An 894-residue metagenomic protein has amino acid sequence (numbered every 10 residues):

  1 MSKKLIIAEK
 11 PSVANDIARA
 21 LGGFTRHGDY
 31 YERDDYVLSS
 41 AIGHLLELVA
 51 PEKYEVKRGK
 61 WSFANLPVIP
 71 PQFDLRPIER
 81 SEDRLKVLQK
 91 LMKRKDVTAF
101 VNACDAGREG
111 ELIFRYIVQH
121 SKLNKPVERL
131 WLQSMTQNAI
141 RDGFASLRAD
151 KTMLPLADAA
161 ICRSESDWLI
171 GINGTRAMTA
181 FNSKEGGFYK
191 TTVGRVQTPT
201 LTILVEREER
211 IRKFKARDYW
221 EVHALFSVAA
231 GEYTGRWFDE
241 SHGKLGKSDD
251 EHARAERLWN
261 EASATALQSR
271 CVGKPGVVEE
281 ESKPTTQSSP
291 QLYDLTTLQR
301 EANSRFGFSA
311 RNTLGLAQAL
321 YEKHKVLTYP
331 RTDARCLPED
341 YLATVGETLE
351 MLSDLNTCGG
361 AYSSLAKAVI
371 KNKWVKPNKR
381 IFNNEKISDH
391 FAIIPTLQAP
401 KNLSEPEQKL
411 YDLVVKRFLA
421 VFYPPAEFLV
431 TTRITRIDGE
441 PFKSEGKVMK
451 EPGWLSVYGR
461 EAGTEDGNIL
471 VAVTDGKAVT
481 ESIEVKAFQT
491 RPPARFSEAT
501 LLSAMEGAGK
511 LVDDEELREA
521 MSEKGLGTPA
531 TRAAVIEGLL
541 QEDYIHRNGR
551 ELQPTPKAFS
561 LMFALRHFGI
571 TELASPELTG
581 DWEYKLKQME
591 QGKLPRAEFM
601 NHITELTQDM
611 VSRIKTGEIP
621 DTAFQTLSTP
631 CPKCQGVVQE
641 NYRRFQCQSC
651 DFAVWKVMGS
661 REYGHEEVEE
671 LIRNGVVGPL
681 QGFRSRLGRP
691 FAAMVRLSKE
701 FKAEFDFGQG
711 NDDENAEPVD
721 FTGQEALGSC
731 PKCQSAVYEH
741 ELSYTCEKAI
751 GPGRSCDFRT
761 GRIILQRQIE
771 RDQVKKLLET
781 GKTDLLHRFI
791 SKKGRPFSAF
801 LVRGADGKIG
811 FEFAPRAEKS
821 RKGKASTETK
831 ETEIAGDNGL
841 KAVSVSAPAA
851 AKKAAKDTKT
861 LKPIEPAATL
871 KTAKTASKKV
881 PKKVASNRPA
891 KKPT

Functional and structural regions predicted by a protein language model:
M1-I172, E251-H252, P492: Intrinsically disordered, low-complexity regulatory segments
S2-L5, A103-A106, G187-K190, S282-Q291 (+4 more regions): Conserved short loop/turn motifs at secondary-structure junctions
S2-L5, H27, S81, M92 (+6 more regions): Basic, low-complexity terminal or inter-domain segments flanking catalytic cores
A139-A224, K283: C-terminal or mid-to-C-terminal helical accessory/interaction module adjacent to the motor/catalytic core
E185-F188, T192, L204-W259, R305: C-terminal helical "lid" subdomain and adjoining coupling/linker elements of P-loop NTPases
K247-Y293, G509, E667: Metal- or metallocofactor-binding catalytic centers and their adjacent structured scaffolds across diverse enzyme
H324-K325, D543: Glycine-centered, phosphate/nucleic-acid-interacting loop/turn motifs that mediate DNA/RNA or nucleotide
